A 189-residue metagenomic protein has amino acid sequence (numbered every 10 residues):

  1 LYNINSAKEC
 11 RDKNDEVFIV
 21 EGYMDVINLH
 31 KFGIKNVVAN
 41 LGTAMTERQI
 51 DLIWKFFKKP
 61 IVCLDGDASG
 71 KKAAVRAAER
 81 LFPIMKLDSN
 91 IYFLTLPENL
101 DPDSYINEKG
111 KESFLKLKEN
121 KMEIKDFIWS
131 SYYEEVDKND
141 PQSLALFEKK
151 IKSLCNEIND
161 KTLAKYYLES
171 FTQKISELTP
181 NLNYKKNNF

Functional and structural regions predicted by a protein language model:
L1-V26, F32-I34, A44-T46: Conserved catalytic alpha/beta cores of large enzymes that bind or transform nucleotide phosphates and polynucleotides
I4, N36-A39, K71-A74: Hydrophobic alpha-helical segments
K8-E16, A44-P60, G66-F189: A charged alpha-helical hairpin associated with nucleic-acid processing machineries
V20, A39-N40, L64: Thr-Gly-centered strand-to-loop micro-motif
N28-A39, L81-P83: Short helix-loop-beta junction
